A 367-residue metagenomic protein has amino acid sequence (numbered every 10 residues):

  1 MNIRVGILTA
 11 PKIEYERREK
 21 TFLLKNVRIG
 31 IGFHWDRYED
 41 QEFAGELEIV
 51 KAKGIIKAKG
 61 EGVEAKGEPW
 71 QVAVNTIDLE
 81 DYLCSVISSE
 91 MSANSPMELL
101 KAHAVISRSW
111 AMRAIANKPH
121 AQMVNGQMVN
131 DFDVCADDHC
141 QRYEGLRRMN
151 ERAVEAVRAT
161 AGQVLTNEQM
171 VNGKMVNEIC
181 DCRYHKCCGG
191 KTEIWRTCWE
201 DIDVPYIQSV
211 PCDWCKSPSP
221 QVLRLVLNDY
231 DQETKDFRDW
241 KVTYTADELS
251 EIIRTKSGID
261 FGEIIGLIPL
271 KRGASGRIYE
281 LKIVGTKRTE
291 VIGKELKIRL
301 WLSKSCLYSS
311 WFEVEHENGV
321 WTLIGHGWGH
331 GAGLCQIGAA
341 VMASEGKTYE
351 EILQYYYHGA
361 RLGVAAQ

Functional and structural regions predicted by a protein language model:
M1-Q367: Conserved, single-site charged/polar hotspot
